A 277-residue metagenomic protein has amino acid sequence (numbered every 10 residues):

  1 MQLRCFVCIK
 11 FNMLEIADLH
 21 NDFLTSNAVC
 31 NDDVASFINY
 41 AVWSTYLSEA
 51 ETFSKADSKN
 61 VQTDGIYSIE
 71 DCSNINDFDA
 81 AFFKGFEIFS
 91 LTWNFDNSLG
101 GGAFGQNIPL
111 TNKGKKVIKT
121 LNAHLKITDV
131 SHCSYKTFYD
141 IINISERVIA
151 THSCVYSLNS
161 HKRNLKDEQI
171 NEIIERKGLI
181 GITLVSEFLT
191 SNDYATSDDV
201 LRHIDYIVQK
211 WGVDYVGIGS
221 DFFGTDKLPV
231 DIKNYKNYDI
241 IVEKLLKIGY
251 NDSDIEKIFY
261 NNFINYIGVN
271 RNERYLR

Functional and structural regions predicted by a protein language model:
L3-I108, N112-K115, S145, S160-I218 (+1 more regions): N-terminal hydrophobic targeting/anchoring segments and the immediately downstream early-domain regions of hydrolases
K116, S134: Short glycine/proline-centered loop/turn elements that form peptide/ligand docking sites
I118-I127, I248: Short, surface-exposed connector motifs at secondary-structure boundaries
I127-C133: Catalytic beta/alpha-barrel core
C133, S153-V155, T183-E187: Histidine- and/or cysteine-centered catalytic micro-motif in compact active-site loops
D140, I144: Glycine-rich phosphate/oxyanion-binding loops and their immediately adjacent helices within cytosolic catalytic domains
R147-S153: Short hydrophobic/aromatic-enriched beta-strand-loop microsegments
